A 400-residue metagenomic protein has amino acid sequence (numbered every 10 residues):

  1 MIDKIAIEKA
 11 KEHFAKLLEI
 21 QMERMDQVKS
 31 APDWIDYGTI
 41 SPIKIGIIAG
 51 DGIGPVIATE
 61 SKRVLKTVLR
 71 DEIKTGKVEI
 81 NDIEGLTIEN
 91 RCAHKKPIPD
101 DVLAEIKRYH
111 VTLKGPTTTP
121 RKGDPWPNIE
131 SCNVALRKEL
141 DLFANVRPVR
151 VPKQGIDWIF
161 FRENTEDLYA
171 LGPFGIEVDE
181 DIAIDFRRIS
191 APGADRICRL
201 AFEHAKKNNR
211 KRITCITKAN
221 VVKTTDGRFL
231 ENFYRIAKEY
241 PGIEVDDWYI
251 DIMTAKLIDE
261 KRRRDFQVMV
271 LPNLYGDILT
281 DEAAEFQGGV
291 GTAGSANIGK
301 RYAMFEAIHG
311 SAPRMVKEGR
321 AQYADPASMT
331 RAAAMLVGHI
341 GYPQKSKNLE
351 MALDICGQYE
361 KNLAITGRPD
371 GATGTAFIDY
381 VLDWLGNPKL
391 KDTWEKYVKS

Functional and structural regions predicted by a protein language model:
I7-E79: N-terminal phosphate-binding or glycine-rich loops at protein starts, especially the Walker A/P-loop of NTPases
K16, R24, I258-E360: Glycine-rich phosphate/nucleotide-binding loop
L17, R24-S30, L171-G175, I182-C215 (+4 more regions): Glycine-rich phosphate/pyrophosphate-binding loop and the adjoining helix
G46-K62, V68-L69, V178-I252: Glycine-rich phosphate/diphosphate-binding loop of Rossmann-like nucleotide-binding domains
D51-G54, H110, F161, A201 (+4 more regions): Buried hydrophobic positions in well-ordered alpha/beta secondary-structure cores of metabolic enzymes
K74-P99, A255-L257: N-terminal beta-loop-helix "entrance" segment that forms/cooperates in small-molecule cofactor or anionic ligand
L86-I88, G227-M269, N273, D277: Active-site rim loops that border cofactor/substrate pockets in soluble metabolic enzymes
E89-I184, L274-G276: N-terminal glycine-rich phosphate/adenylate-binding segment common to multiple enzyme folds
